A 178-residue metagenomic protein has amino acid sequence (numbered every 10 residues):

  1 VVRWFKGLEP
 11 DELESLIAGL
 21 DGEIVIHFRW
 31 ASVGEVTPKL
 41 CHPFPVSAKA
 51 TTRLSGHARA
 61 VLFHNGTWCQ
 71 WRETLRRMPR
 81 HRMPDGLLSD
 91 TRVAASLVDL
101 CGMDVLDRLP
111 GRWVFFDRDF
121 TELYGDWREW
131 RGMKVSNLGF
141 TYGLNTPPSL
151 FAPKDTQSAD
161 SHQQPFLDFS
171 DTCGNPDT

Functional and structural regions predicted by a protein language model:
V1-T178: Conserved short alpha-helical segments that host acidic/polar catalytic motifs at enzyme active sites
